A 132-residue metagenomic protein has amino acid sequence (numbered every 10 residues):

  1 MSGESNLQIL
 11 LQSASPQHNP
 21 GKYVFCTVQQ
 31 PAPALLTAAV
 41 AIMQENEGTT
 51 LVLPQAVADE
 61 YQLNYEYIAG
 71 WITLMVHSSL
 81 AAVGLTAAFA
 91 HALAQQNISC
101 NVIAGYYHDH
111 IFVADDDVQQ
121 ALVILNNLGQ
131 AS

Functional and structural regions predicted by a protein language model:
M1-L74, S79-A88: Regulatory modules associated with amino-acid/nitrogen control
A38, N97-V102: A short linear hydrophobic-aromatic micro-motif
Q55-A58, A114-Q119: Helix N-cap motif at beta-to-alpha junctions
N64-Y65, A121-G129: Short amphipathic alpha-helices in soluble, non-transmembrane regions that often serve as interface/regulatory elements
A87-Q96: Portal/gating segments that form or line small-molecule/metal binding sites
Y106-H108, D117: Structural preference for solvent-exposed beta-strand-turn elements and adjacent flexible terminal/loop segments within
